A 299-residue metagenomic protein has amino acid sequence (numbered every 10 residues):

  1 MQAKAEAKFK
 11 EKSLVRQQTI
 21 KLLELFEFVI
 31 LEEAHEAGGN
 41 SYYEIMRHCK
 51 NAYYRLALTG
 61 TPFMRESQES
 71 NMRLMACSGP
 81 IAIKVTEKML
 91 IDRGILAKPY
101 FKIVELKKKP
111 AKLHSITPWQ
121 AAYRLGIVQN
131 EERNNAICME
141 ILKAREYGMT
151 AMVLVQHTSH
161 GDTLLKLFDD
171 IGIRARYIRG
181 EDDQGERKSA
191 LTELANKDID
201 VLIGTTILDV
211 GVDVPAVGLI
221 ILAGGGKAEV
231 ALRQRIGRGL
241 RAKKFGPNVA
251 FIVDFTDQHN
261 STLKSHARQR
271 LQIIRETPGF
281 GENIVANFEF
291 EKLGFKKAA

Functional and structural regions predicted by a protein language model:
M1, F26-V29, E33-H35, L208 (+2 more regions): Conserved Walker B
M1-F28, G39-R47, I207: Conserved helix/coil segment N-terminal to the catalytic DExD/H
E24-K102, I274: Post-DEXD/H (motif II) to motif III coupling segment of the RecA-like Helicase ATP-binding lobe
M72, V201-G204, V210-G225, A231-Q234 (+1 more regions): A short beta-strand element within the Helicase C-terminal
A111-D170: Conserved interdomain hinge at the start of the Helicase C-terminal
I141-K143, T150, H160, G279-A299: Long, largely alpha-helical accessory region at the distal end of helicase-like NTP-driven motors
T150-M152, G161-V212, A231: Conserved helicase ATPase core of P-loop NTP-dependent helicases/translocases
R238-L271: Conserved segment of the helicase C-terminal RecA-like domain
